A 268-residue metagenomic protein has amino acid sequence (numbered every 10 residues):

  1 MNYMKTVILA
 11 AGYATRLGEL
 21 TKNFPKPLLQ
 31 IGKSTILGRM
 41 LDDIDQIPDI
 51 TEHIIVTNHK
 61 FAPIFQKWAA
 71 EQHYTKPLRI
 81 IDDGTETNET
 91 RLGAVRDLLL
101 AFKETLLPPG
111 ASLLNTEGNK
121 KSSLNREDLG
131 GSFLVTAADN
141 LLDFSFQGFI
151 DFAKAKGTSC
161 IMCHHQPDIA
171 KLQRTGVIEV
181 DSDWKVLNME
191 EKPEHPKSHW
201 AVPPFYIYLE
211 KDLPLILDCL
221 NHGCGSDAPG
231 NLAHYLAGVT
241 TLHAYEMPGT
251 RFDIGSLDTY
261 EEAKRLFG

Functional and structural regions predicted by a protein language model:
M1-I8, R16, Q30, S34-V135: Conserved N-terminal catalytic core of the sugar/cofactor nucleotidyltransferase
Y13, A138-N140, Q166: Active-site metal-binding loops of divalent metal-dependent hydrolases
K22-K26: Short alpha-helical oligomerization interface
L28, I178-V180, A244: A structural signal for short hydrophobic beta-strand segments in well-ordered beta-sheet cores
I64, R96-L100, G148, N231-L232 (+1 more regions): Alpha-helical elements of Rossmann-like donor-binding domains used by nucleotide-donor carbohydrate transfer enzymes
L134, L141, I150-K154, K185-D253 (+1 more regions): Catalytic-core segments of class I nucleotidyltransferases/pyrophosphorylases that form NMP-activated intermediates
F144-L172: Conserved donor-nucleotide/metal-binding helix-loop-beta segment in metal-dependent transferases, i.e., the alpha-helix
L172-V186: Conserved catalytic core of nucleotide-sugar-dependent glycosyltransferases
